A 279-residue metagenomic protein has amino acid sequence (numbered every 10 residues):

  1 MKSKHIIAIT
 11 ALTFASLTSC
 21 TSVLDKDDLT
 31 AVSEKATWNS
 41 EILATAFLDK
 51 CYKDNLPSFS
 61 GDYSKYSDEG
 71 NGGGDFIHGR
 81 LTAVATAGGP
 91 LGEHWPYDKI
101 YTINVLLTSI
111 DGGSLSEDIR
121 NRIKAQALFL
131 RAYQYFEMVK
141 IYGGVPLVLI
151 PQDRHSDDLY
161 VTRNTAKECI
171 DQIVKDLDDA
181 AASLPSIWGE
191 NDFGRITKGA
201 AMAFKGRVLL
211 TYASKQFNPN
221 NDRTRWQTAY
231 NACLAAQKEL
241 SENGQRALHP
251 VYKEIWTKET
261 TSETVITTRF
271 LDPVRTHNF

Functional and structural regions predicted by a protein language model:
M1-L29: Bacterial Sec-dependent N-terminal signal peptides
C20-S64: Membrane-proximal, proline-rich intrinsically disordered regions
S40-L56, D75-Y142, D158-D171, D176-N191: Conserved, well-structured interaction surfaces
N55, L107, M138-K140, P146-V148 (+2 more regions): Structural recognition of the beta-strand scaffold that forms the well-ordered cores of secreted hydrolase catalytic
V139-K140, P146, T211-N220: Short coil/turn linking the two alpha-helices of tandem helical-hairpin repeats
L149-Q152, R163, Q216-Y230: Acidic, serine/threonine/proline-rich low-complexity intrinsically disordered regions
R207, T211-S214, Y230-F279: Polar, glycine-rich mid-to-C-terminal structural blocks that act as macromolecule-binding/assembly scaffolds
